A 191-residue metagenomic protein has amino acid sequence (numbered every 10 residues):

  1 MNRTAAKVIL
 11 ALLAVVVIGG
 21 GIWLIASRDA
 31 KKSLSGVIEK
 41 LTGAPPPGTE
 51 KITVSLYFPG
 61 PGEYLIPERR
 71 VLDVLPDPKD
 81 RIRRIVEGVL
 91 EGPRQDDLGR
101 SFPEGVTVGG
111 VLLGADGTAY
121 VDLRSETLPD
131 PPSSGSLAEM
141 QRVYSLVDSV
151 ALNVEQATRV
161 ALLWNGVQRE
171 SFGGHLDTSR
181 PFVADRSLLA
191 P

Functional and structural regions predicted by a protein language model:
M1-P191: Bimodal "functional hotspot" detector
